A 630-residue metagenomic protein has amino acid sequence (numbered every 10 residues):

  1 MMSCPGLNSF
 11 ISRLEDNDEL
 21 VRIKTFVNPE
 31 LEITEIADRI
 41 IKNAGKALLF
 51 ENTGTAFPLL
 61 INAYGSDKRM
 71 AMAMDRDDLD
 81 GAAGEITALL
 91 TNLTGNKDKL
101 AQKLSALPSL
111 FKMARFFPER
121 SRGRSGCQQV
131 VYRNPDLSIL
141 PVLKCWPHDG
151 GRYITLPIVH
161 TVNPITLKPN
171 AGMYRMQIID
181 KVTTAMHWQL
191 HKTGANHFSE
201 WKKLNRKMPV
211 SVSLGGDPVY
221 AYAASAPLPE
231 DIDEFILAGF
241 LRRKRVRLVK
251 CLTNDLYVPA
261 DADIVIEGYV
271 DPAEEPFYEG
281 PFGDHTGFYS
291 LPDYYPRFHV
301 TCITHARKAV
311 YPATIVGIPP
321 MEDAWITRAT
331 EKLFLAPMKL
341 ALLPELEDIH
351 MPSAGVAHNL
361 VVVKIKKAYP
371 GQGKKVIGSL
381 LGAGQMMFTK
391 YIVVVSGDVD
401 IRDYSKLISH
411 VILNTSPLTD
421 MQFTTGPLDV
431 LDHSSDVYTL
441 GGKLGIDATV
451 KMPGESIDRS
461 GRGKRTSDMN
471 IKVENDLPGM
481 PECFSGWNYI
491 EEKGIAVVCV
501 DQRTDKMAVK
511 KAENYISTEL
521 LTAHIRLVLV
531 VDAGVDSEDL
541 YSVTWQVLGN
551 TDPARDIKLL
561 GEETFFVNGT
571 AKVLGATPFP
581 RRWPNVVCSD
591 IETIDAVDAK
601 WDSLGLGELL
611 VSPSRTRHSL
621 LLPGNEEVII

Functional and structural regions predicted by a protein language model:
M1-P281, H285-I630: Extended, highly charged
